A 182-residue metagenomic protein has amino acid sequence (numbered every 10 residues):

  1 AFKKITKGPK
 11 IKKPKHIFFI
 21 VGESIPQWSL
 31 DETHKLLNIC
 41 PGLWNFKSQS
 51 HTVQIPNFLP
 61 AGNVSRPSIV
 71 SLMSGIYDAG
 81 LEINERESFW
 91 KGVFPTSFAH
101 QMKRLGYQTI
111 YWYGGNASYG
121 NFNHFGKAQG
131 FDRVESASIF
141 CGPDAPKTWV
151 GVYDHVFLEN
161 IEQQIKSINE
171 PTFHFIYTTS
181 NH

Functional and structural regions predicted by a protein language model:
A1-H182: Soluble catalytic regions of membrane-associated enzymes that act on cell-envelope and secretory-pathway components
